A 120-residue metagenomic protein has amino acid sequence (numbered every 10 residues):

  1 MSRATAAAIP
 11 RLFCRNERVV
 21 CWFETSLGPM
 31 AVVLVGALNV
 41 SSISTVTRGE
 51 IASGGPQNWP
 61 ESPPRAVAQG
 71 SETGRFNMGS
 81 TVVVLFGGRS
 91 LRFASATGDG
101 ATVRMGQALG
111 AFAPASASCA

Functional and structural regions predicted by a protein language model:
M1-A120: Contiguous, well-folded functional domains in the mature portion of proteins
